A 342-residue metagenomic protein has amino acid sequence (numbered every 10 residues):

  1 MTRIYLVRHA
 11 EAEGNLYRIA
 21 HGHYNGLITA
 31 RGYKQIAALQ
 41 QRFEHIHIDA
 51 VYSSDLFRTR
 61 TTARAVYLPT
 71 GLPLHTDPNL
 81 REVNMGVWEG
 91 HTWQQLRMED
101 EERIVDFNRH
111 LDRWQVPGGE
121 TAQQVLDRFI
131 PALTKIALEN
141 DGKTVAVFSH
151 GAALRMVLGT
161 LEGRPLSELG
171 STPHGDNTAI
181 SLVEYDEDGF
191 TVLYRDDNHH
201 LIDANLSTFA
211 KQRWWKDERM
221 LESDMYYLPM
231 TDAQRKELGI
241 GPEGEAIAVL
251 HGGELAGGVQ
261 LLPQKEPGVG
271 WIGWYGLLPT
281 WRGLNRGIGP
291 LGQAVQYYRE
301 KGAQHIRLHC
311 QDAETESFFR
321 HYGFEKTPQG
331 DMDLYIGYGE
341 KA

Functional and structural regions predicted by a protein language model:
V7-L72, T76: Active-site-proximal alpha-helix that buttresses catalytic centers in soluble enzyme cores
K34, L277, G283-Q296, H321: Conserved acetyl-CoA-binding loop-helix of GNAT-fold acetyltransferases
T70-D127, Y194-D196, L206: Phosphate-handling substructures
V87-Q94, T160-Q234, P328-D331, G337-A342: Acidic, low-complexity terminal tails and accessory targeting/binding regions of phosphate-metabolizing enzymes
T231-L255: Active-site rim helix/loop that mediates acceptor-substrate recognition in acyltransferases
A248-P263, V269-G276: Conserved beta-strand in the GNAT
Y298-Q311: Conserved GNAT acetyl-CoA-binding A-motif
R307-H309, R320, E325-Y338: Conserved catalytic-core motifs of GNAT/GCN5-like acyltransferases
